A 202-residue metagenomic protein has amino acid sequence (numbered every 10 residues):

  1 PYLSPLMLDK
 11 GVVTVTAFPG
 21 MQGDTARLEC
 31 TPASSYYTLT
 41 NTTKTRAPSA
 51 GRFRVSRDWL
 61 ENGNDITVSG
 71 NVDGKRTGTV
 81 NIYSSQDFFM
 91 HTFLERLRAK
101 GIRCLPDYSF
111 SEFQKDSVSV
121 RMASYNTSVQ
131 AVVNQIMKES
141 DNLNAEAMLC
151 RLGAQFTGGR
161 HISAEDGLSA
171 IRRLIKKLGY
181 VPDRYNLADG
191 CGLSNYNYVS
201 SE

Functional and structural regions predicted by a protein language model:
P1-D183: Conserved serine DD-peptidase/penicillin-binding transpeptidase domain and beta-lactam-recognizing active-site
A170-R173, D183-E202: C-terminal soluble interaction/assembly domains
